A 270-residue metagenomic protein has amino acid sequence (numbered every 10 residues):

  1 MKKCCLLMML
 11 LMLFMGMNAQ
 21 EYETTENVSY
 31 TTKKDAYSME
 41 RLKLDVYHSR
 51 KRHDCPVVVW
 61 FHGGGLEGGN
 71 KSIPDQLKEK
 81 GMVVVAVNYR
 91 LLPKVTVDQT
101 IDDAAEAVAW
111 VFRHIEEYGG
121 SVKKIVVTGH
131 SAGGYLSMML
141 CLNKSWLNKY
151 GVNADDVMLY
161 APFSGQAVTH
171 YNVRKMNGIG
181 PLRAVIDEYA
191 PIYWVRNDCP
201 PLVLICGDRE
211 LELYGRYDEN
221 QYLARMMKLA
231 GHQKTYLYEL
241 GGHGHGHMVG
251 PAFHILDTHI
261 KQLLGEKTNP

Functional and structural regions predicted by a protein language model:
Q20-R52: N-terminal cap/lid segment of alpha/beta-hydrolase-fold proteins
V28, F112-K175, I186-D187: Primarily recognizes the serine-hydrolase "nucleophile elbow" in alpha/beta-hydrolase and SGNH/GDSL folds
D54-G63: Short beta-strand element of the alpha/beta-hydrolase
H62-E67, Q166: Active-site glycine-rich loops that stabilize anionic/oxyanionic intermediates across multiple enzyme folds
N70-V87: Short amphipathic alpha-helix adjacent to the substrate-entry channel of hydrolases
V95-E116: Alpha/beta-hydrolase active-site loop
G151-V173, L182-Q221, R225, L229: The feature captures the conserved acid-bearing segment of alpha/beta-hydrolase catalytic domains
Q221, K228-P270: C-terminal catalytic histidine-bearing segment of alpha/beta-hydrolase fold enzymes
